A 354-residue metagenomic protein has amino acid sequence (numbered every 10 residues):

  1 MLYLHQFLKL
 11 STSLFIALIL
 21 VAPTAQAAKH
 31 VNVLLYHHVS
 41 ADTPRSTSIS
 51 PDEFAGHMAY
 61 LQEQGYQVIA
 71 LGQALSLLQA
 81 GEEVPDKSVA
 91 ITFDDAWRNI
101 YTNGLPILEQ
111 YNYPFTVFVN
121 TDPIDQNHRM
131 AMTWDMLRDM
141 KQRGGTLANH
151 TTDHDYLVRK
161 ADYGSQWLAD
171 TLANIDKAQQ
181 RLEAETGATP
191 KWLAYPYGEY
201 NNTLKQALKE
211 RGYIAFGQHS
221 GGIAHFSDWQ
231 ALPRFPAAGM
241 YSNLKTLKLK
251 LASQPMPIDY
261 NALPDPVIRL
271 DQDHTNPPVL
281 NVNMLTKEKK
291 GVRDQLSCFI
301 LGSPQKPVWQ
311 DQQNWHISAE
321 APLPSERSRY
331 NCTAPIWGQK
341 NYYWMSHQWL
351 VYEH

Functional and structural regions predicted by a protein language model:
M1-K87, E109-F115, T121-M132, S165 (+1 more regions): Terminal accessory/targeting
K29-P44, Q64, P85-V89, W97-T203 (+1 more regions): Metal-dependent polysaccharide deacetylase catalytic core of the NodB/CE4 family, i.e., the active-site-bearing domain
L71, V117-V119, A215-I223: A short glycine-rich beta-strand->turn/loop micro-motif centered on a GG-aromatic cluster
L147, F216, G221-M256: Short histidine
K177, L182-T186, K209-S220: Catalytic-core region of carbohydrate-active enzymes that cleave or remodel glycosidic bonds
